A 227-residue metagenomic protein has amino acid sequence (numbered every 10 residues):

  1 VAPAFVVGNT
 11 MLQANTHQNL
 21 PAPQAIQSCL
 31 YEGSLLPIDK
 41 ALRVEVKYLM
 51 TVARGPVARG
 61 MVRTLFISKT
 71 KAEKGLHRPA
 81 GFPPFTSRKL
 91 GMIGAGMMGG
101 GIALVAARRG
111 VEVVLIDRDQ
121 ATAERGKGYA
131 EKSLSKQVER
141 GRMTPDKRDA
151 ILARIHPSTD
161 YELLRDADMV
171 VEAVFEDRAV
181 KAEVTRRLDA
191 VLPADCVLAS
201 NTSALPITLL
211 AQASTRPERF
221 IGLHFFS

Functional and structural regions predicted by a protein language model:
V1-T86: Intrinsically disordered, low-complexity segments enriched in small/flexible residues
E73-S133, H156: NAD(P)+-binding Rossmann beta1-loop-alpha1 motif at the extreme N-terminus of oxidoreductases
V114, H156, V171, I221-L223: Hydrophobic/aromatic beta-strand patches that form the interior of the parallel beta-sheet core in alpha/beta enzyme
Q120-D168, R178-E183: Conserved N-terminal Rossmann-fold NAD(P) cofactor-binding segment
K127, D168-M169, L209-S214: Short acidic, glycine/serine/threonine-rich loops at helix termini
D177-F226: Rossmann-fold NAD(P)-binding glycine/threonine-rich loop
